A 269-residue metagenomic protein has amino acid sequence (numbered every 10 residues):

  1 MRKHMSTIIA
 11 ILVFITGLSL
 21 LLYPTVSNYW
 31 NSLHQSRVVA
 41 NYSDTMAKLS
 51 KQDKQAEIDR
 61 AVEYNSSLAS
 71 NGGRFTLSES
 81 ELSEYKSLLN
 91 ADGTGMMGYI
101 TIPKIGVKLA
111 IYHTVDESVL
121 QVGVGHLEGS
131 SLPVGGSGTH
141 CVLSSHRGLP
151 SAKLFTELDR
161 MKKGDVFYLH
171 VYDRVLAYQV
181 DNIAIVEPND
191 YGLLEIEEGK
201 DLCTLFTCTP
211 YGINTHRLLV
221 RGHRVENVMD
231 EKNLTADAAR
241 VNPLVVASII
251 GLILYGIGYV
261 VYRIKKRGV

Functional and structural regions predicted by a protein language model:
M1-R2, V269: N-terminal Lys/Arg-rich, disordered targeting/topogenic segments
K3-L244: Solvent-exposed, non-transmembrane regions of membrane-associated and secreted proteins
N233-V269: C-terminal single-pass membrane-anchor helix
